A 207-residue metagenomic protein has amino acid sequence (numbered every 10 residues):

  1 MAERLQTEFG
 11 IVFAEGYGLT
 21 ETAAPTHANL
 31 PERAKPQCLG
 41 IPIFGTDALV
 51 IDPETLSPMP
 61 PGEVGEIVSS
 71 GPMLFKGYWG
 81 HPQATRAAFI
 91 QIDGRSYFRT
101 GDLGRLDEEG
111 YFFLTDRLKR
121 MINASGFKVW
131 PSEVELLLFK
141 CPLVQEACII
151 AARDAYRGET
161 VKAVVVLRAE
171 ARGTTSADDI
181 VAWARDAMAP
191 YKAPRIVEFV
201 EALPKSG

Functional and structural regions predicted by a protein language model:
M1-K35, D47: Gly/Ser/Thr-rich phosphate-binding loop
G18, G40, D102, G126: Active-site glycine-centered loops adjacent to acidic/histidine catalytic or metal-binding residues that shape
T26-L30, I51, S70, V166: Short beta-strand-to-turn element immediately C-terminal to the catalytic PLP-Schiff-base lysine in fold type I
E32-C38, A88-I90: Short, P/G- and charge-enriched loop/turn segments at secondary-structure junctions
I41-G45, S57-F89, V129: Conserved ATP/PPi-binding loop(s) of AMP-dependent carboxylate-activating enzymes
L49-V68, E108-E109, E170-A177: Conserved beta-loop-beta connector loops within the AMP-binding
G71, K76-G77, L103-K192, E201-P204: AMP-binding/adenylate-forming catalytic core of the ANL superfamily
